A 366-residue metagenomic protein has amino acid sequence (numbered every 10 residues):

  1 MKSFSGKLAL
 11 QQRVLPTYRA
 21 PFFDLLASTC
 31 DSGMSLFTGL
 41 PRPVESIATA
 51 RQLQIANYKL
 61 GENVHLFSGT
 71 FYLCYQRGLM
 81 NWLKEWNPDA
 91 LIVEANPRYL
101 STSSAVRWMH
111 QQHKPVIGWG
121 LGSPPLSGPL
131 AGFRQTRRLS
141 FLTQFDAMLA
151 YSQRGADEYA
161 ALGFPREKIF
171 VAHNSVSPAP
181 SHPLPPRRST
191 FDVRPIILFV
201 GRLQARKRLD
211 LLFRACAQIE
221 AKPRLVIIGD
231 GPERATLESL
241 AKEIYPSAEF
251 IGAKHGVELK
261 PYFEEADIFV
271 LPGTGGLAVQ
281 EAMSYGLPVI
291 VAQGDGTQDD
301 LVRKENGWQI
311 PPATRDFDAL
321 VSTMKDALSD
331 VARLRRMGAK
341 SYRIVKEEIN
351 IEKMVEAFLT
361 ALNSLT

Functional and structural regions predicted by a protein language model:
N96, L100, K114-G132, Q144-A147: A short, histidine- and acid-enriched strand-loop-helix "catalytic/donor-clamping" loop that lines the nucleotide-sugar
R138-L139, T143-P183: Donor nucleotide-sugar binding/catalytic pocket of nucleotide-sugar-dependent glycosyltransferases
F191-C216, V226: Conserved donor-binding/catalytic core segment of Leloir-type glycosyltransferases
T236-V257: Nucleotide-activated donor-binding/catalytic signature segment of Leloir-type glycosyltransferases, i.e., the conserved
A253-K254, K260-A266, A282-M283: Short alpha-helical donor nucleotide-sugar binding micro-motif in glycosyltransferases
E264-T274, L287-P288: Acidic donor-binding loop of glycosyltransferase active sites
D299-K325, V331-R336: Change "using UDP/GDP/dTDP sugars" to "using nucleotide sugars
D326, R333-E347, M354: A short, well-ordered alpha-helix in the C-terminal region of glycosyltransferases
